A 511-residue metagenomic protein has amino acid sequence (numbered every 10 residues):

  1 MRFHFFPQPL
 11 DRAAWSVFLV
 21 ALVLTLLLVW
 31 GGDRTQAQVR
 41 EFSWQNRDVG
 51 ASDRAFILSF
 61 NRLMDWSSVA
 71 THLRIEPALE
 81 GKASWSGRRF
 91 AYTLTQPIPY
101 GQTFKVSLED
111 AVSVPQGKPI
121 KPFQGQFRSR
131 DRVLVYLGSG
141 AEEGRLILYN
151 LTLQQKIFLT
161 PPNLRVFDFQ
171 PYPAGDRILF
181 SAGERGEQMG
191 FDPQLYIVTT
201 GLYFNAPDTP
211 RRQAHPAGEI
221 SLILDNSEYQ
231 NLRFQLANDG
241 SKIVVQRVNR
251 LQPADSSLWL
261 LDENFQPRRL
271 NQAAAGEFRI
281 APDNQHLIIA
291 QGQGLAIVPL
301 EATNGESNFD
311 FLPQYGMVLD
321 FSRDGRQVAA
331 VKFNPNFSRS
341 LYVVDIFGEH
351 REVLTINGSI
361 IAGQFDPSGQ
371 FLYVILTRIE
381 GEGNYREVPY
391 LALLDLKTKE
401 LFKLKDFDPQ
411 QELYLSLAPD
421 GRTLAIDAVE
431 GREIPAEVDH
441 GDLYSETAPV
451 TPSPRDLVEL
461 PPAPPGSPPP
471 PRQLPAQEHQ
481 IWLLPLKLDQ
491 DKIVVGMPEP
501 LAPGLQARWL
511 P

Functional and structural regions predicted by a protein language model:
R2-R132, L148, T152-P173, S181-G183 (+8 more regions): Acidic, low-complexity Ser/Thr/Gly/Pro-rich repeat segments typical of extracellular/periplasmic and surface-exposed
L58, L73, A83, F90-Y92 (+22 more regions): Hydrophobic beta-strand residues in large extracellular and virion-surface proteins
S84-S86, V106, R128, G140 (+14 more regions): Residue-level signal for WD-repeat beta-propeller blades
G138-L146, P161-N163, A182-Y196, L202-P207 (+10 more regions): A flexible loop/linker signature enriched in serine peptidases of the S9 family
N150-Q154, T200-Y203, L261-Q266, P299-N304 (+3 more regions): Short loop/turn segments that connect beta-strands within beta-propeller blades
N163-S181, R212-Q246, P267-A290, F309-V331 (+4 more regions): Conserved beta-propeller blade repeats
D345-H350, S359-S368, Y373-E380, R386-F402 (+5 more regions): Extended, charge-rich intrinsically disordered regulatory tails
